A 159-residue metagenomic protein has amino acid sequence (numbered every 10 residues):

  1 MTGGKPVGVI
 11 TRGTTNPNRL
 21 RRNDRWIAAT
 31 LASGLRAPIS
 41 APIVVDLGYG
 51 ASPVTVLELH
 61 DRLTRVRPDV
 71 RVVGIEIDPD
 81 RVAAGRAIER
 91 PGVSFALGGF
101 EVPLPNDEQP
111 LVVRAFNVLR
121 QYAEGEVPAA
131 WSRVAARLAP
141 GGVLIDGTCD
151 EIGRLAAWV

Functional and structural regions predicted by a protein language model:
M1-D46, A51-P53: Class I SAM-dependent methyltransferase Rossmann-like catalytic core, especially the SAM/SAH-binding loop
G50-P103: Class I SAM-dependent methyltransferase SAM/SAH-binding core
G92-S94, L111, G142: Short, conserved active-site loop motifs that form the nucleotide-linked donor/cofactor pocket
E101-V113: A short acidic, Gly/Pro-enriched loop at the edge of an enzyme's catalytic core that lines a small-molecule cofactor
P110-P128: A short SAM/SAH-binding and catalytic strip from SAM-dependent methyltransferases
P128-P140: A short glycine-rich, Lys/Arg-flanked "PGG" loop and its adjoining helix->strand segment in the class I
L138-G153: Conserved beta-strand signature within the Rossmann-like core of class I S-adenosyl-L-methionine
A157-V159: Conserved Class I S-adenosyl-L-methionine
